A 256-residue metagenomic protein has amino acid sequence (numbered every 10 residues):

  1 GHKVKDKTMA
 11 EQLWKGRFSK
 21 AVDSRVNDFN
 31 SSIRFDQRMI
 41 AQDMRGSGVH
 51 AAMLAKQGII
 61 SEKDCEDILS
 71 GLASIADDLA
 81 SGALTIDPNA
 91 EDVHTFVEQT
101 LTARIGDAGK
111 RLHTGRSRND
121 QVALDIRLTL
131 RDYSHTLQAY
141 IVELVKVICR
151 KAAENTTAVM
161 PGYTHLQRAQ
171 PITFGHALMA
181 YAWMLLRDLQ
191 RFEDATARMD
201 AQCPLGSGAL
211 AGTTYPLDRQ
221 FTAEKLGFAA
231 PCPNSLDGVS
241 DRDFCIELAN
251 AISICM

Functional and structural regions predicted by a protein language model:
G1-T8: Short, Lys/Arg-enriched N-terminal segments with co-localized hydrophobic residues within the first ~10-30 amino acids
T8-G208, P216-K225: A helix-coil-helix interface module used to build multimeric assemblies and to scaffold catalytic/cofactor sites
D67-S70, L236-D241: Short linear loop/turn motifs
D188, F192, G238-M256: Glycine-rich anion/phosphate-binding loop at the beta-strand->alpha-helix junction
A211: FAD-binding core of flavoproteins
T214-Y215, S240: Solvent-exposed alpha-helices and their adjacent loops that cap or buttress functional pockets in soluble metabolic
R219-V239: Active-site-adjacent "gating/activation" loops or surface patches in catalytic cores
